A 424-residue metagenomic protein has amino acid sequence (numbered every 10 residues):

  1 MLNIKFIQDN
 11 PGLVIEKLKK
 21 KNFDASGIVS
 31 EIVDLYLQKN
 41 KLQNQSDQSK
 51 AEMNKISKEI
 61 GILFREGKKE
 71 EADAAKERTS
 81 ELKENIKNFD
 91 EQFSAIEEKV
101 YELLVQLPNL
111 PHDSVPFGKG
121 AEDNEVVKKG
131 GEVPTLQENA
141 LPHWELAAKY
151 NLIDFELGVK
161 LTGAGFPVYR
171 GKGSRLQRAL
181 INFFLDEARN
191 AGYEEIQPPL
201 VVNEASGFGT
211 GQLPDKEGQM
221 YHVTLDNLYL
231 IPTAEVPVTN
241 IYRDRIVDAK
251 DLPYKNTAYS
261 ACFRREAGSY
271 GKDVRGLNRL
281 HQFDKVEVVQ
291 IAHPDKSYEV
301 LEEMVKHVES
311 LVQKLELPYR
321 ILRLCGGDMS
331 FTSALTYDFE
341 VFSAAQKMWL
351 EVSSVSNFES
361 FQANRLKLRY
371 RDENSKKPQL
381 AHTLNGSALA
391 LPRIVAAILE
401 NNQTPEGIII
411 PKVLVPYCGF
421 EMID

Functional and structural regions predicted by a protein language model:
M1-P134, A148, L152, E156: N-terminal alpha-helical targeting/anchoring segments
S26, K129-D424: TRNA-recognition modules of translation machinery and tRNA-sensing kinases, especially anticodon-binding
